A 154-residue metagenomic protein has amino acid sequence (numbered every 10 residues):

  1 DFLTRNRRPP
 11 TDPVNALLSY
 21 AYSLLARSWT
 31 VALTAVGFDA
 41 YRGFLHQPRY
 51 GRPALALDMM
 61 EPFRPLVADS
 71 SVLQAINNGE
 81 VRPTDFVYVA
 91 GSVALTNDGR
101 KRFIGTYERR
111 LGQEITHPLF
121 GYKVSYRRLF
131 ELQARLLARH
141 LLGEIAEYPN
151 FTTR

Functional and structural regions predicted by a protein language model:
D1-R154: Active-site helix-to-loop segments that bind/position phosphate- or nucleotide-bearing substrates and donors across
